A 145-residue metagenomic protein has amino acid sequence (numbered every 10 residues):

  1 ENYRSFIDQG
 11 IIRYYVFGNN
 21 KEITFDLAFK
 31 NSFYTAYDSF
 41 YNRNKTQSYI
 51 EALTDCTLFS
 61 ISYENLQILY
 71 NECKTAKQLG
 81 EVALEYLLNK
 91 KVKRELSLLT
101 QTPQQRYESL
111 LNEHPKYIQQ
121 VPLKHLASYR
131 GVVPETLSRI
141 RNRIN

Functional and structural regions predicted by a protein language model:
N2-R13, N31: Glycine- and acidic-residue-biased ligand/ion/polar-headgroup-sensing regions
Y15, A36-Y37, I68-L69, L110 (+1 more regions): Residues that scaffold the ATP/ADP-binding catalytic core of kinase and kinase-like folds
G18-T24: Hydrophobic/aromatic-rich structural module bridging two neighboring secondary-structure elements via a short loop
T24-V82: Cyclic-nucleotide recognition modules
N71-C73, K91, E113-I118: Basic, amphipathic alpha-helical hairpins
L87-L96: Short, Lys/Arg-enriched N-terminal segment that forms or immediately precedes the first helix of a structured domain
Q101-N145: Phosphate-/nucleic-acid-contacting segments
